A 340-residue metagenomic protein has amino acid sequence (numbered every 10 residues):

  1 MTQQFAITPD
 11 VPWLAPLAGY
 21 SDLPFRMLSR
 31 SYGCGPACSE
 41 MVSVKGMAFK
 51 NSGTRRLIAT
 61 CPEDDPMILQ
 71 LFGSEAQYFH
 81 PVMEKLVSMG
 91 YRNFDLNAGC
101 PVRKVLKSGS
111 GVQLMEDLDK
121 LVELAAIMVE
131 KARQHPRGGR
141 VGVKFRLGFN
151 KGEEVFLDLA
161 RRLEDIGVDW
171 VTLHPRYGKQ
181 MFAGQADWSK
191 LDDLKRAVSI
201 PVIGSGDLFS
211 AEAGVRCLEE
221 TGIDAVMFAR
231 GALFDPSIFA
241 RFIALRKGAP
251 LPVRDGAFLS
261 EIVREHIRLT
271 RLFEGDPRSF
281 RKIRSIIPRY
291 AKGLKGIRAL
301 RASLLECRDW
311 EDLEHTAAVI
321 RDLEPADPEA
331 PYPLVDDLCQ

Functional and structural regions predicted by a protein language model:
M1-D10, L17-R92: Glycine-rich, positively charged N-terminal anion/phosphate-binding segment
M1-W13, L23-P24, K131, P136 (+4 more regions): Alpha/beta catalytic cores of nucleotide-metabolism and tRNA/nucleoside-modifying enzymes
P12-P16, A37-S39, M67-L71, F94 (+4 more regions): Hydrophobic faces of well-ordered beta-strands that scaffold small-molecule active sites in alpha/beta enzyme cores
L17-G19, V42-V44, F72-S74, G99-P101 (+4 more regions): Active-site beta-loop-alpha junctions enriched in small/polar residues
C34-K50, V112-E123, P136-R137: Glycine-rich, aromatic-flanked loop segments that form ligand/cofactor-binding clefts across common enzyme folds
M47-K50, M181, D235-R241: Short, charged, surface-exposed secondary-structure boundary motifs
P81-F94, A98-S110, D119-I200, E220: Alpha/beta enzyme core
D117-L124, I262-V263, I283: Hydrophobic alpha-helical membrane-association signature
